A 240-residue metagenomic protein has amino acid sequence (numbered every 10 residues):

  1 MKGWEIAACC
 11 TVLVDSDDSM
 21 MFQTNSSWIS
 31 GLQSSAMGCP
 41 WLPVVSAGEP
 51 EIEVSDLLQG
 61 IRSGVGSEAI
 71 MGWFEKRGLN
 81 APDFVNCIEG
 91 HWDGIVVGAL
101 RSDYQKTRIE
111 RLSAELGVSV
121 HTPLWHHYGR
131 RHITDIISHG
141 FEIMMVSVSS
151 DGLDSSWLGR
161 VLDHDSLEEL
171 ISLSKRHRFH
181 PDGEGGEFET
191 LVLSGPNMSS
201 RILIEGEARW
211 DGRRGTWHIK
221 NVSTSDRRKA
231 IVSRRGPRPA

Functional and structural regions predicted by a protein language model:
M1-M145: ATP-dependent adenylation/nucleotidyltransferase module used to activate substrates
E5, C39, W73-A81, N86 (+5 more regions): ATP/NTP-dependent adenylation/nucleotidyl-transfer catalytic domains that generate, transfer, or process NMP-activated
